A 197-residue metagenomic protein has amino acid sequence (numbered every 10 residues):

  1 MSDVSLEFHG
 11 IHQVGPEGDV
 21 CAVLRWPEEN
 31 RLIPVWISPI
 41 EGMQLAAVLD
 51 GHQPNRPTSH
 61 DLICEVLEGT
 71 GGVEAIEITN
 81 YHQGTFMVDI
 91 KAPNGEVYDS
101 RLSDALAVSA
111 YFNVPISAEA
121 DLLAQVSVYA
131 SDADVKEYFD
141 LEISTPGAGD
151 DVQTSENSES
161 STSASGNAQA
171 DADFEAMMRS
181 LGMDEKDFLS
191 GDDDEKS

Functional and structural regions predicted by a protein language model:
S2-S197: Divalent-cation
